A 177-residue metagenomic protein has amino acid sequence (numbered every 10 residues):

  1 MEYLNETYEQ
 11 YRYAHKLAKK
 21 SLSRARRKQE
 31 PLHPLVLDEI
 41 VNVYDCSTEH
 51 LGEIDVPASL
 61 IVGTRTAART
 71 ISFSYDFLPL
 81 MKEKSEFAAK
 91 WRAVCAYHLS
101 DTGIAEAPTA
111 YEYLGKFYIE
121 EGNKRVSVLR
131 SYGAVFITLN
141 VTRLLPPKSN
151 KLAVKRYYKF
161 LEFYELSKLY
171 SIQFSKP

Functional and structural regions predicted by a protein language model:
M1-L114, E120, K124, R130-S131 (+1 more regions): Short, charged/polar connector segments at secondary-structure boundaries
A107-K116, E120-P177: Glycine- and acidic-residue-rich phosphate-binding/metal-coordinating active-site segment common to enzymes that handle
